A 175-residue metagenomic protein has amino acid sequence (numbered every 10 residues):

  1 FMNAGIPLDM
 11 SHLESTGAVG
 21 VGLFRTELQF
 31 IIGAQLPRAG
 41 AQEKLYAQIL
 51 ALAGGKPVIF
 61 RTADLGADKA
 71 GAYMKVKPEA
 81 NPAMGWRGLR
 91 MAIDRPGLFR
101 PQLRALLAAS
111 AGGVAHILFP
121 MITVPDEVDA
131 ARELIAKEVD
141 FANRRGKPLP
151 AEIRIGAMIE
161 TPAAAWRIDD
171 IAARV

Functional and structural regions predicted by a protein language model:
F1-V175: Conserved alpha/beta-domain cores
